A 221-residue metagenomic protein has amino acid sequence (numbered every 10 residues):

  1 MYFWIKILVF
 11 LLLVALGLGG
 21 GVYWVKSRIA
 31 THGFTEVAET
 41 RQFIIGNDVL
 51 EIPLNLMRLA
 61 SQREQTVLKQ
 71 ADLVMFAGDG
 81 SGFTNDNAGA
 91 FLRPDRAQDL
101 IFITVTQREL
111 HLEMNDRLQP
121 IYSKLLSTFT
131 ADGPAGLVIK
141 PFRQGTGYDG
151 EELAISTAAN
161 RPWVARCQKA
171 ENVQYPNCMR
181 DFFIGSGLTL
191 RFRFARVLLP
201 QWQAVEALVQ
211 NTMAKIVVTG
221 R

Functional and structural regions predicted by a protein language model:
K6-W24: Hydrophobic membrane-insertion alpha-helices, especially the h-region of bacterial N-terminal signal peptides
W24-Q42: Ser/Thr/Pro/Gly-rich low-complexity linker/stalk segments immediately outside membranes or between
T40-I45, A154, R180-F183: Short acidic-hydrophobic surface loop/beta-edge motif
E51-L100: Extracytoplasmic/periplasmic/luminal assembly and interaction segments in envelope/secretory/respiratory proteins
M57, Q62, W163-L188: Non-catalytic architectural context of zinc metalloproteases
N85-N87, D149-G150, Q174-M179: Short, surface-exposed coil-to-beta transition loops
L92-V173: Non-cytosolic head/periplasmic domains of membrane-anchored proteins
Q174-R221: Long, compositionally biased interface segments
